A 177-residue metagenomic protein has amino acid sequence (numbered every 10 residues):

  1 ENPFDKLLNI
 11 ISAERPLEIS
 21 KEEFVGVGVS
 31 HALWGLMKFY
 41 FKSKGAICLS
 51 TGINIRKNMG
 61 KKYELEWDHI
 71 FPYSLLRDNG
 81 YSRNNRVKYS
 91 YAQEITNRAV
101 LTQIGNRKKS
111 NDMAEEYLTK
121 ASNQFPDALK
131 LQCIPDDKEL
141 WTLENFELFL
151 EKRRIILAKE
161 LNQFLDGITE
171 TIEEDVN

Functional and structural regions predicted by a protein language model:
E1-I70, L75: Intrinsically disordered, low-complexity N-proximal targeting/linker segments that flank membranes
V29, G60-E64, Y91-I95, L150 (+1 more regions): Active-site-proximal structural scaffolding
L65, R77-R107: Short beta-strand-alpha-helix junction that forms the catalytic/metal-binding core of metal-dependent nuclease domains
D68-F71, A99, Q103-N106, L118 (+1 more regions): Generic hydrophobic alpha-helical scaffold/packing signal
Y73-R77, I104-N111, N123, Q163: Short, well-ordered loop/turn and helix-capping segments at boundaries between secondary-structure elements and domains
L76-N79, K109-E116, L140-E144, T169: Short conserved micro-motifs at the rims of enzyme active sites and ligand-binding pockets
Y91-A92, K109-I134: Polybasic, low-complexity binding patches
P126-N177: C-terminal, well-folded lobe of enzymatic/effector domains
